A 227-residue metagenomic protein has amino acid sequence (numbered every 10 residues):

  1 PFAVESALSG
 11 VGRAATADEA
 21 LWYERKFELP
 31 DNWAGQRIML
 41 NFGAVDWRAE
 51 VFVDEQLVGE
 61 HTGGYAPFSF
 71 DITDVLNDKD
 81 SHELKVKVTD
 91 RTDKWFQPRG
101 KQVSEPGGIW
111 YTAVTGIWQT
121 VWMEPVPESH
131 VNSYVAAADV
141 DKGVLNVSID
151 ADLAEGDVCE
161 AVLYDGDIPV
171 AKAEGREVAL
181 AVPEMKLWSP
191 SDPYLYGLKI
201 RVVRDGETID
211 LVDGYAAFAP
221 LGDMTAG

Functional and structural regions predicted by a protein language model:
V4-A15: Surface-exposed, low-complexity/disordered Ser/Thr/Gly/Pro/Asn-rich loops and linkers
R13-A14, D18-H130, L153-E155, I168-V170 (+1 more regions): Accessory beta-strand-rich segments of carbohydrate-active enzymes
R13-A17, A137-V140, K186-S191: Short, solvent-exposed beta-strand/turn "edge" segments of beta-rich domains on protein surfaces
V51-V53, G143-E174, V178, L198: Beta-strand-rich binding/interaction modules
F70-V75, V178-P193: Signal that preferentially marks extracellular ectodomain short beta-strand elements of beta-sandwich modules
E83-V86, Y194-V203: Short, aromatic- and glycine-rich surface loops/edge beta-strands on solvent-exposed regions
P125-E155: Surface beta-strand/loop "capping" patches
Y134-A136, K199-G227: N-terminal carbohydrate-binding accessory modules
